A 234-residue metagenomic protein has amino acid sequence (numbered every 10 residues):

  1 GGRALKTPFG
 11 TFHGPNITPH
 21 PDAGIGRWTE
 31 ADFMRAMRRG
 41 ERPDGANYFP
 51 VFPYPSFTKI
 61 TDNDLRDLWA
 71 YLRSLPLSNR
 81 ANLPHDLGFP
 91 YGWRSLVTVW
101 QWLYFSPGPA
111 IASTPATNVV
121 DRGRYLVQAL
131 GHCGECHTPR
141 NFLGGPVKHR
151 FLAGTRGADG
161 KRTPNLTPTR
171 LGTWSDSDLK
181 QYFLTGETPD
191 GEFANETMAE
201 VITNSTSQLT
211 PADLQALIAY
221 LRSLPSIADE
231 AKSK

Functional and structural regions predicted by a protein language model:
G1-T11, G40-N47, L75-R80, Q128-D159 (+2 more regions): Periplasmic/extracellular electron-transfer cofactor-ligation site, primarily the c-type cytochrome heme-c attachment
R3-R35, P55-L65, R150-D190, E200-Q215: Electron-transfer interface patches adjacent to heme c in soluble/periplasmic c-type cytochromes and di-/multiheme
F33, L68, G123-L126, L130-R140 (+2 more regions): The canonical Cys-X-X-Cys-His
Y48-Y54, T197-M198: Short, conserved phosphate-binding/catalytic loop or strand-edge motifs used in phosphoryl-/nucleotidyl-transfer
R80-S95: Extended, well-folded interaction surfaces typified by the phenylalanyl-tRNA synthetase beta subunit core
V99-Q128, K234: Electrostatic cytochrome c docking/interface patches
E196-K234: A cross-kingdom marker for long, charged
